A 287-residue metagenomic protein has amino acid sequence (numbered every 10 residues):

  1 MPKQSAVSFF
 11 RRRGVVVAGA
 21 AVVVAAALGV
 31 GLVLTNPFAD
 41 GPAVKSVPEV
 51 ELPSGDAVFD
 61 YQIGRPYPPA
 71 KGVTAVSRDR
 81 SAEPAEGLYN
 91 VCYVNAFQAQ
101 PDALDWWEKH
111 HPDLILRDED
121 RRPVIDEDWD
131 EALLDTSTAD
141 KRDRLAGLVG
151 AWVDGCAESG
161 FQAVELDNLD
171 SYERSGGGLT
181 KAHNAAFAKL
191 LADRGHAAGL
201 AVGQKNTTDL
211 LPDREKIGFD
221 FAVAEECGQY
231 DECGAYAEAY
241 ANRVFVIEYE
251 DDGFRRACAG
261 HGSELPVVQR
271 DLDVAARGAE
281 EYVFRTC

Functional and structural regions predicted by a protein language model:
M1-F10: Juxtamembrane low-complexity tails/linkers enriched in Ser/Thr-Pro and polybasic
F9-G19, G29-C287: Glycan-processing catalytic domains of CAZymes
